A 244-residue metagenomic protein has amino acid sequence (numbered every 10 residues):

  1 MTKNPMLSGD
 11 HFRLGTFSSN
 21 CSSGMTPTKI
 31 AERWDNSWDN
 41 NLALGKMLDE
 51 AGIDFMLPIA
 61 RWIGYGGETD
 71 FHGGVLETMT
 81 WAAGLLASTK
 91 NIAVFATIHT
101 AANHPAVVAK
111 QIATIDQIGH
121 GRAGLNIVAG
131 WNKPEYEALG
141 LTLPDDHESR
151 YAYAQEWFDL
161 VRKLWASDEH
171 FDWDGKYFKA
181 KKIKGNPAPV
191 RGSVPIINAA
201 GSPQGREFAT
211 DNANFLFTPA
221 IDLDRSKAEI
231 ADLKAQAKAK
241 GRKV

Functional and structural regions predicted by a protein language model:
M1-S88, E148, A188-V194: N-terminal beta1-alpha1-beta2 module of alpha/beta enzyme domains
K3-F12, H104-N212, D224-K227, A231-V244: Internal, glycine-rich beta/alpha segment that forms the wall or movable "lid" of small-molecule/cofactor binding
S19-C21, R61, H99-A101, V128-G130 (+2 more regions): Active-site beta-loop-alpha junctions enriched in small/polar residues
G52-A60, V94-F95, G124-V128: Short beta-strand segments at enzyme active-site cores
D54, N214-L216: Receiver (REC) domain switch/active-site residues of two-component response regulators
W62-G66, H72-L76, A101-A106, D222-A228: Acidic-and-aromatic substrate-binding clefts and catalytic sites of carbohydrate-active enzymes
S88-A96: Conserved catalytic cysteine-centered active-site region of acyl-thioester-dependent Claisen-condensing enzymes
